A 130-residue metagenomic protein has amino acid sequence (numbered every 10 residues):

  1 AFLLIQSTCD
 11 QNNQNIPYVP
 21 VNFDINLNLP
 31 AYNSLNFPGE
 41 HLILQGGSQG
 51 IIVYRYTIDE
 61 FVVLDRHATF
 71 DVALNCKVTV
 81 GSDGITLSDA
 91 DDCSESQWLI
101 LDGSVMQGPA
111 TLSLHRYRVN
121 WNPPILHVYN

Functional and structural regions predicted by a protein language model:
L3-T8: C-terminal motif of bacterial Sec signal peptides marking the signal peptidase cleavage site
D10-G84, L99-D102, S113-N130: N-terminal pre-ligand scaffold of iron-sulfur
L42, I85-S94: Cysteine-rich micro-motifs
M106-Q107: Acidic, glycine-rich flexible loop segments
